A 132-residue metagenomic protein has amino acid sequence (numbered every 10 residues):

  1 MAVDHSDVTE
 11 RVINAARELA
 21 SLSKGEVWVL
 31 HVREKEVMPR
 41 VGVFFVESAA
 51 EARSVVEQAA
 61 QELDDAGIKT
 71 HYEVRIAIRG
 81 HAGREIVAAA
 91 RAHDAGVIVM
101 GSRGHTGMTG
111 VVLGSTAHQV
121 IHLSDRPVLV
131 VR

Functional and structural regions predicted by a protein language model:
M1-G42, V46, E62-H71: Small/aliphatic-rich secondary-structure junction motif
E18-S21, R91, H122: Solvent-exposed polar/charged
F44-V55: A short acidic, glycine-rich active-site loop that binds or catalyzes chemistry on phosphate/adenosine moieties
D64-I98: Structural beta-alpha unit
V97-H122: Glycine-rich, Arg-bearing micro-motifs that act as flexible, cationic patches
P127-V131: Short, flexible loop segments at boundaries between secondary-structure elements
